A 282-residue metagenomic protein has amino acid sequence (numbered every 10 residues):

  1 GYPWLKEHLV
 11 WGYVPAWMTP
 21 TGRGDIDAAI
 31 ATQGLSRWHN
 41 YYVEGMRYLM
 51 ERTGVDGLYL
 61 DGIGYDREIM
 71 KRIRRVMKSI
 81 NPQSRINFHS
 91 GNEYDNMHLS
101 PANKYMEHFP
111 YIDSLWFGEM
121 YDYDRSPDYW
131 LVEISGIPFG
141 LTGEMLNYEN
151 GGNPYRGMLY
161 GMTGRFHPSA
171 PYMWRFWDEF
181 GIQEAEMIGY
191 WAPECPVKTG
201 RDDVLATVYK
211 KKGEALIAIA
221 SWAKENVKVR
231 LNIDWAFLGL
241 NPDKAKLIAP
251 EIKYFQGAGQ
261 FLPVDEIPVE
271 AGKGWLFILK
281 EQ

Functional and structural regions predicted by a protein language model:
G1-T53: Active-site-adjacent "subsite" loops/lids of carbohydrate-active enzymes
L5, W17, G140, C195-K198 (+1 more regions): Intrinsically disordered, low-complexity segments enriched in proline/serine/threonine
G34-G91: Active-site and adjacent substrate-binding regions of carbohydrate-active enzymes
Y65, K210-K211, G257, V269: Generic beta-strand structural signal
R67-K246, W275: Active-site-proximal substrate-binding groove within the catalytic cores of carbohydrate-active enzymes
K244-D265: Solvent-exposed beta-strand/loop surfaces of large extracellular or lumenal domains
A258-Q282: C-terminal beta-strand-rich structural cap/linker in extracellular carbohydrate-active enzymes
